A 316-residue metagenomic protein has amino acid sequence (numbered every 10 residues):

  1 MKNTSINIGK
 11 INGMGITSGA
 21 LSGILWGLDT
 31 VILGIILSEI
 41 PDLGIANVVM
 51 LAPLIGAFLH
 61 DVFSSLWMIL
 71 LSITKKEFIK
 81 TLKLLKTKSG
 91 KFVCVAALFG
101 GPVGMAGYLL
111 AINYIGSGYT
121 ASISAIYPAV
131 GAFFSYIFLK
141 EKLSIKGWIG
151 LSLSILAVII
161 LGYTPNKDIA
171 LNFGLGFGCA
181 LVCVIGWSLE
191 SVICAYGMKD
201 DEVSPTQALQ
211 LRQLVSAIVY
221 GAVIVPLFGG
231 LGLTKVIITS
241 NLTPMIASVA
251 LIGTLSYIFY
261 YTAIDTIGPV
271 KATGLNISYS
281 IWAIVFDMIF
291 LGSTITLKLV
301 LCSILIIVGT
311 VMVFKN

Functional and structural regions predicted by a protein language model:
M1-L28, S38-A96, L109, L143-S152 (+6 more regions): Membrane-interface interhelical linkers
K2-N3, D61, K146, V158 (+2 more regions): C-terminal-most transmembrane helix of multi-pass membrane proteins
S18, L25, I32, F99-G100 (+9 more regions): Hydrophobic residues within membrane-embedded alpha-helical segments of Major Facilitator Superfamily
G27, V31, L98-P102, A106 (+7 more regions): Hydrophobic/small/kink-forming positions within alpha-helical transmembrane segments of polytopic membrane proteins
T30-G34, Y108-L109, T120, G131 (+3 more regions): Interfacial helix-capping/hinge residues at the ends of transmembrane alpha-helices
F63, I123-I137, S152-L153, V215-V219 (+2 more regions): Alpha-helical transmembrane segments of compact multi-pass small-molecule transporters, enriched in specific families
C94-G116: Hydrophobic alpha-helical transmembrane segments of integral membrane proteins
Y114-I126, T266-S278, V300: Replace "multi-pass membrane enzymes" with "multi-pass membrane proteins
